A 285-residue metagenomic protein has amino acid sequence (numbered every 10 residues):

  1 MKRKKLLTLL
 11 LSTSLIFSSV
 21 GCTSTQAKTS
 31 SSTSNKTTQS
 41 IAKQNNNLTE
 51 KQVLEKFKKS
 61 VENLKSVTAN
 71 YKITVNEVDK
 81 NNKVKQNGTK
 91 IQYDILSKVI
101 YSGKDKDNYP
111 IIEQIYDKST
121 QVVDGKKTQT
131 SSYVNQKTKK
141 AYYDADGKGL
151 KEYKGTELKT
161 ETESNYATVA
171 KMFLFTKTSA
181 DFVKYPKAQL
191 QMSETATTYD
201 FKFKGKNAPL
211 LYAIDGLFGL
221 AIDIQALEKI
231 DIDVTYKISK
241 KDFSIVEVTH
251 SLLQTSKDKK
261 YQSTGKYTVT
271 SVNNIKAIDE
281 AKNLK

Functional and structural regions predicted by a protein language model:
M1-L10: Bacterial N-terminal signal peptides that target proteins for export
K2, I16-Y109, K276-K285: N-terminal leader/targeting segments and the immediate start of mature chains
K65-N70, N108-Y116, T195-K202, S244-T249: Short, hydrophobic/aromatic-rich segments at coil-to-beta transitions
Y71-E77, Y116-V122, Y143-G147, T249-T255: Beta-turn initiation residues at beta-strand->coil junctions
Q86-L96, D124-Y133, K137, K229-D233 (+2 more regions): Short, surface-exposed coil-to-beta transition loops
K98-T168: An acidic-aromatic
A145-I214: Flexible, processing/modification-adjacent segments and terminal tails in exported/periplasmic/extracellular proteins
T197-N283: Gly/Pro-enriched, hydrophobic low-complexity segments that function as extracytoplasmic propeptides/linkers
